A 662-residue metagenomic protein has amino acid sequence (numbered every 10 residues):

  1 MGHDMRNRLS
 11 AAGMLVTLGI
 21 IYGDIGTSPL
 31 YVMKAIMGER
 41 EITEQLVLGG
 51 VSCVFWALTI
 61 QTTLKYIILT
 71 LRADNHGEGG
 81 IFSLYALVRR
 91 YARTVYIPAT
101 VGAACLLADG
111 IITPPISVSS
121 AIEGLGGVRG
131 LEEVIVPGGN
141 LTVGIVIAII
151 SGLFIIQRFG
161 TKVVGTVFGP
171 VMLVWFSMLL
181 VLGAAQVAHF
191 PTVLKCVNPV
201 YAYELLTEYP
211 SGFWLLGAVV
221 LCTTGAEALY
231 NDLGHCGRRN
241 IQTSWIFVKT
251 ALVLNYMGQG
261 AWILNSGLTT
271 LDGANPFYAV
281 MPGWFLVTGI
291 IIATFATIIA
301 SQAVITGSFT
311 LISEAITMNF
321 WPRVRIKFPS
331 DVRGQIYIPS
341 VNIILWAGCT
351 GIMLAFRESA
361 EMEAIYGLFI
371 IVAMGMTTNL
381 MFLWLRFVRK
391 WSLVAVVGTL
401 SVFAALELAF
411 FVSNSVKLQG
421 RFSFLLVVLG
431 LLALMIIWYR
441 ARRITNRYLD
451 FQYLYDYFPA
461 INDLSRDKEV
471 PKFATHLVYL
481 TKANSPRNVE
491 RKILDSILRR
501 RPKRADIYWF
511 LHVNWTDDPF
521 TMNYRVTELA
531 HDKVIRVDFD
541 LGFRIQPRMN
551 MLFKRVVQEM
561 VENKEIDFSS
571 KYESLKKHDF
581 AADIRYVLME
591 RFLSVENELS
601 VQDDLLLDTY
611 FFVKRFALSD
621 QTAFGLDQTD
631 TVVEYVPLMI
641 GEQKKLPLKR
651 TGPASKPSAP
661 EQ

Functional and structural regions predicted by a protein language model:
M1-Q662: The structured alpha-helical core of multi-pass membrane proteins
